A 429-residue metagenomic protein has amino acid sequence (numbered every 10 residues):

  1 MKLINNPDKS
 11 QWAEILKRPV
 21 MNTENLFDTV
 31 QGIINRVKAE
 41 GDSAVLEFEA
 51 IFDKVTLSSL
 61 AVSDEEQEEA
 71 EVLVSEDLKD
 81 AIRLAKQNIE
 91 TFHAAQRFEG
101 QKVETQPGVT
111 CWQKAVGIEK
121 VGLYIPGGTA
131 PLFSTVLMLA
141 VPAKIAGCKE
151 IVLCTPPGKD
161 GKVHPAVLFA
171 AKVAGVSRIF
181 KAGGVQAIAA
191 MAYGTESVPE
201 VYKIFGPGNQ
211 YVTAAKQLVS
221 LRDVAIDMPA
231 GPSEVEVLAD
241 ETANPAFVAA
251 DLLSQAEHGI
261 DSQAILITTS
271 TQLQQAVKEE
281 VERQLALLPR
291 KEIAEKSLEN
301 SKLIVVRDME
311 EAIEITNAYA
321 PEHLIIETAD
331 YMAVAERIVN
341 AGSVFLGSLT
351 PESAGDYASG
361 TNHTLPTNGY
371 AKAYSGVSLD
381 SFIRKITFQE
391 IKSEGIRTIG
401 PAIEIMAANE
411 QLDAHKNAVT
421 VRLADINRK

Functional and structural regions predicted by a protein language model:
M1-E119: N-terminal Rossmann-like NAD(P)+-binding subdomain of aldehyde/semialdehyde dehydrogenases
M1-P7, R178-G183, L303-D308: Short acidic-hydrophobic, aromatic-tinged amphipathic segments that line or gate anion-handling sites
F98-T105, A225, S262-I267, L287-S297 (+3 more regions): Flexible, glycine/charged-enriched surface loops at secondary-structure junctions
V103-F169: Conserved small-residue-rich beta-alpha loop and adjacent elements that most often cradle the phosphate/pyrophosphate
G175-Q263: Conserved NAD(P)+-binding/catalytic subdomain of aldehyde/semialdehyde dehydrogenases
H258, L266-A341: A glycine- and small/hydrophobic-rich beta-loop-beta segment that serves as a flexible "lid/hinge" or phosphate-binding
A318-K429: C-terminal core of ALDH-fold dehydrogenases
